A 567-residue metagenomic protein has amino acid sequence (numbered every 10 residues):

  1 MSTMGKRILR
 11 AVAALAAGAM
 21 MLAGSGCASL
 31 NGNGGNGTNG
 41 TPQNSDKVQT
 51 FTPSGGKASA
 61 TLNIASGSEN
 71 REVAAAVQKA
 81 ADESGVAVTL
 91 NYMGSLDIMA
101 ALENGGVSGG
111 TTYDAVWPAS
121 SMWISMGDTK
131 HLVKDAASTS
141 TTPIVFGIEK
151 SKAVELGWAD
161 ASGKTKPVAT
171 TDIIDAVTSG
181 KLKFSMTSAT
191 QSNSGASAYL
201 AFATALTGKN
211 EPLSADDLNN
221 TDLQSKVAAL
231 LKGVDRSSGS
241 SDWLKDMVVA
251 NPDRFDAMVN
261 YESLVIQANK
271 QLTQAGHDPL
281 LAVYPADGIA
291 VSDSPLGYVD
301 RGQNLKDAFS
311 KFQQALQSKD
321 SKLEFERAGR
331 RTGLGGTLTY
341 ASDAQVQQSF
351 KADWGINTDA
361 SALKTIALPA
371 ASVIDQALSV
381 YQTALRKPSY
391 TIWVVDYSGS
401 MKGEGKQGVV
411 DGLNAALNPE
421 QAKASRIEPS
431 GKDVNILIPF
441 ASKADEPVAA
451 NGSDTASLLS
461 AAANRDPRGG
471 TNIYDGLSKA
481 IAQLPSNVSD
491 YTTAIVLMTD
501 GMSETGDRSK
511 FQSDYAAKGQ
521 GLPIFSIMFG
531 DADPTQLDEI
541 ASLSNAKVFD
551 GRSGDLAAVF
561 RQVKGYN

Functional and structural regions predicted by a protein language model:
G26-P42, G55-G56, V299-T391, N414: Extracellular/periplasmic juxtamembrane helices and adjacent flexible linkers that interface with membrane partners
N36-Q191: N-terminal segment of the mature folded domain
A137-F146, Q224-L230, S238, A275-L305 (+1 more regions): Periplasmic-binding protein-like
A161-D175, K183-T190, A201-F202, P295-T332: Bilobed periplasmic-binding protein/Venus flytrap-like ligand-binding cleft at the lobe interface of extracytoplasmic
K209-Y284: Ligand-binding pocket segment of bilobal, Venus flytrap-like solute-binding proteins
A384-A449, G476-L477, A494-M498: Von Willebrand factor
G405, N464-P467, G501-G554, F560-V563: VWA/integrin I-like adhesion module and closely mimicked acidic/polar interface patches used
D445-T493, S526-Q536, D555-V559: Von Willebrand factor
